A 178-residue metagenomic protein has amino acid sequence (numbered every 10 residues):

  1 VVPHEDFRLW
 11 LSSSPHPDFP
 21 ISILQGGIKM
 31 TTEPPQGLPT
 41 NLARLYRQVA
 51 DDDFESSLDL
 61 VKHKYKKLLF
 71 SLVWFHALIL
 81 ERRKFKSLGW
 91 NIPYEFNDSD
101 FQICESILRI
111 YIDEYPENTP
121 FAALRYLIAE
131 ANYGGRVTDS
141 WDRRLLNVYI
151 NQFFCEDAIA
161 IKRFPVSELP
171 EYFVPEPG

Functional and structural regions predicted by a protein language model:
V2-E5, I21-I23: Conserved catalytic network of the ASCE P-loop NTPase/AAA+ motor domain
E5-F7, Q48-V49: A compositional/structural signature marking long, glycine- and acidic/polar-rich segments with frequent tryptophans
D6-S14, T31: Structural recognition of the conserved hydrophobic beta-strand(s) that form the central parallel beta-sheet of P-loop
L11-D18, L68: Short, conserved secondary-structure transition motifs
P15-D18, P35-L38, I79: Conserved nucleotide-binding/hydrolysis micro-motifs of P-loop NTPases
P20-G37: A short helix-turn-beta junction within AAA+ P-loop NTPase domains corresponding to the substrate/partner-engaging
L38-R44: Short, charged, surface-exposed secondary-structure boundary motifs
R44-G178: Mixed-charge, low-complexity segments
